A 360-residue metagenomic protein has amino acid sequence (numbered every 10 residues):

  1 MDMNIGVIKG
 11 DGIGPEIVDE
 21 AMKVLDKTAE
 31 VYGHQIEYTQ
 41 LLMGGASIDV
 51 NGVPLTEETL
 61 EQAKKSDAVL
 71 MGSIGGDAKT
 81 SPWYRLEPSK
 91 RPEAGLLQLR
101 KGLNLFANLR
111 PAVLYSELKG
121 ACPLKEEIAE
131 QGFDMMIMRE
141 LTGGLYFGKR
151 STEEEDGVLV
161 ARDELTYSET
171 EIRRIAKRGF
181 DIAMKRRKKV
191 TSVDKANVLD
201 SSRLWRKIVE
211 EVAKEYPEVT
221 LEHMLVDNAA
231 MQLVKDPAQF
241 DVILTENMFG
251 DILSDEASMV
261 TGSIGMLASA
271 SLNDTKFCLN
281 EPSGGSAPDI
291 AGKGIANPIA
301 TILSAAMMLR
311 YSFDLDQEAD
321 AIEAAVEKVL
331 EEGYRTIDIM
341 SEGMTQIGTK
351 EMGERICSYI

Functional and structural regions predicted by a protein language model:
M1-G12, T39-L41, T336-M340: Generic N-terminal amphipathic, Lys/Arg-enriched alpha-helix
G6-K23, T28-A29, E155-D227, Q239: Glycine-rich phosphate/diphosphate-binding loop of Rossmann-like nucleotide-binding domains
D11-G14, D67, M138, G179 (+4 more regions): Buried hydrophobic positions in well-ordered alpha/beta secondary-structure cores of metabolic enzymes
D26-H34, K65-A68, K101-N108, L114 (+8 more regions): Generic secondary-structure signature for well-ordered alpha-helical cores
V31-E57, M231-L233: N-terminal beta-loop-helix "entrance" segment that forms/cooperates in small-molecule cofactor or anionic ligand
G45-I48, L233-Y334: Glycine-rich phosphate/nucleotide-binding loop
D49-A161, M248: N-terminal glycine-rich phosphate/adenylate-binding segment common to multiple enzyme folds
L141-G143, F147-R186, V190, A196-N197 (+2 more regions): Glycine-rich phosphate/pyrophosphate-binding loop and the adjoining helix
